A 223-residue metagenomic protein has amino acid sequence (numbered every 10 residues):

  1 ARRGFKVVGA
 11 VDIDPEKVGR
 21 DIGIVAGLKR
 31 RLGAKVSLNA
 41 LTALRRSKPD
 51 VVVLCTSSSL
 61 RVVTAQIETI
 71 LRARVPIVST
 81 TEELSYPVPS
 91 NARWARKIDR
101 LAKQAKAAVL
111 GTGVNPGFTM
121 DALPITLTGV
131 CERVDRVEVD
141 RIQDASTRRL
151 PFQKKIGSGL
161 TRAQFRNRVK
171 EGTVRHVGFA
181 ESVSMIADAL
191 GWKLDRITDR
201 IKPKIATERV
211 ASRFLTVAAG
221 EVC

Functional and structural regions predicted by a protein language model:
A1-R72, G191: N-terminal glycine-/serine-/threonine-rich beta1-alpha1-beta2 phosphate-ribose binding loop of Rossmann-like
K6, P76, A108: Residue-level detector of anion-binding/catalytic polar loops
D12-P15, S57, V75, T81-S85 (+2 more regions): Short, ordered loop/turn segments at secondary-structure junctions
V52, I77, C223: Receiver (REC) domain switch-region micro-motif
V63-T64, E68, A73, T81-A108: Rossmann-fold NAD(P)-binding glycine/threonine-rich loop
F118-V130: Alpha-helical support elements that line or immediately flank enzyme active sites and cofactor-binding pockets
T128-C223: Active-site-lining helix/loop region of Rossmann-like oxidoreductase modules
